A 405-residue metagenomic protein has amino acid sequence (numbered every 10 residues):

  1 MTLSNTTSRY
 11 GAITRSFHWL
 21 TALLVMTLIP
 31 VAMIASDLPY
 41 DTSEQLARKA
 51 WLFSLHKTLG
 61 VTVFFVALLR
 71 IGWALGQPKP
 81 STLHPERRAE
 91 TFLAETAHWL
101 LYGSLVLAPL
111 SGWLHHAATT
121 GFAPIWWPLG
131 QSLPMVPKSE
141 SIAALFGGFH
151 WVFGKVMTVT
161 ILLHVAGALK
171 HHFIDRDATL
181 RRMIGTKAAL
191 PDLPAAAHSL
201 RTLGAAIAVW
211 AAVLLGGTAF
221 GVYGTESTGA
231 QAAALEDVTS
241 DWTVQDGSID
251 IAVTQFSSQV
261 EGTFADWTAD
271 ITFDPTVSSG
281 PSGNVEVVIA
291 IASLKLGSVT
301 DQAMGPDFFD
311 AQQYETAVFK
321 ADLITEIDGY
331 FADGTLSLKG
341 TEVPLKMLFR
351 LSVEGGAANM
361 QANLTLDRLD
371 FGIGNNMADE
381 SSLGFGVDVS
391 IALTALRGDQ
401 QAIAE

Functional and structural regions predicted by a protein language model:
M1-A233: Membrane-embedded alpha-helical bundles that constitute the cytochrome b-like, heme-associated redox core of multi-pass
K187-E405: Low-complexity, acidic/polar, glycine-enriched regions of mature
